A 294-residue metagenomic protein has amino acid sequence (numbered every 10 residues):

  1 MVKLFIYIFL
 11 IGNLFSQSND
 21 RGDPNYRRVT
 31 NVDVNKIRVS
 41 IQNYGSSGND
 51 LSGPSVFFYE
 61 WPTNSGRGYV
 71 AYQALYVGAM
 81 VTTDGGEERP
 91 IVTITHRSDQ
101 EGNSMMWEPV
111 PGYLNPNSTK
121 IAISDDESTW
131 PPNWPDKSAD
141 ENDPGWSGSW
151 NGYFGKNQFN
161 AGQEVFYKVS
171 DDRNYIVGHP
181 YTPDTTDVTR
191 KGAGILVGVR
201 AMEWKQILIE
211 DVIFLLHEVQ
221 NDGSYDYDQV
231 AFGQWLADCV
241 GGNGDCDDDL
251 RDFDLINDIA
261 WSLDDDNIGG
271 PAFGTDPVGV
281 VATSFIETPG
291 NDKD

Functional and structural regions predicted by a protein language model:
M1-D20: Bacterial Sec-dependent N-terminal signal peptides
S16-D294: A long-range scaffold signal marking pre-active-site subdomains of enzyme folds
